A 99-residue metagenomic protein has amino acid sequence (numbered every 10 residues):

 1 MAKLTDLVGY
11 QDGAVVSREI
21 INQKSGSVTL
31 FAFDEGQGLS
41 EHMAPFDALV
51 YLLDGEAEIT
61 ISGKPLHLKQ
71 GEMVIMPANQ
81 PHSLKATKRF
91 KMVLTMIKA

Functional and structural regions predicted by a protein language model:
M1-S25, T60: A short, N-terminal "cap"/entry segment at the start of jelly-roll beta-barrel domains of the cupin/DSBH fold
A14, T29-A44: Conserved short histidine dyad/triad with adjacent acidic residue
S27, E56-E58, P65, P81 (+1 more regions): Structural motif
A32-D34, P45-I59: Short, conserved beta-strand element in jelly-roll/cupin
L53-D54, K69-Q70, K88: A cytosolic small-molecule/anion-sensing beta-strand core signal
G63-A78: Short acidic-glycine-tyrosine-enriched beta hairpin
A78-A99: Ligand-binding loop in jelly-roll beta-barrel domains
